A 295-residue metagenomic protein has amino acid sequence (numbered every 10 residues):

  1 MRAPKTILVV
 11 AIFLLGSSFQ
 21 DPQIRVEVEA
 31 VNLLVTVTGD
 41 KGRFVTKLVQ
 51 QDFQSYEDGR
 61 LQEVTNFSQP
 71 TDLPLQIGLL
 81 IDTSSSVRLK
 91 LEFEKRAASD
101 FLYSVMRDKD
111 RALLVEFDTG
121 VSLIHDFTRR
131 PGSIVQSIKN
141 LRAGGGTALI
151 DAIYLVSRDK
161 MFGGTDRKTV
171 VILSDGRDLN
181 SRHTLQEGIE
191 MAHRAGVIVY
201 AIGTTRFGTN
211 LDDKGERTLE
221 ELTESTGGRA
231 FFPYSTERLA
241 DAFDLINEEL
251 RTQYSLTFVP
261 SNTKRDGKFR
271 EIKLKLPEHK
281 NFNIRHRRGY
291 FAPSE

Functional and structural regions predicted by a protein language model:
A3-I7, A11-R25: Bacterial Sec-dependent signal peptides at the C-terminal "C-region" and cleavage site
F19-E295: Scaffold/interface architecture of coatomer-like assemblies
